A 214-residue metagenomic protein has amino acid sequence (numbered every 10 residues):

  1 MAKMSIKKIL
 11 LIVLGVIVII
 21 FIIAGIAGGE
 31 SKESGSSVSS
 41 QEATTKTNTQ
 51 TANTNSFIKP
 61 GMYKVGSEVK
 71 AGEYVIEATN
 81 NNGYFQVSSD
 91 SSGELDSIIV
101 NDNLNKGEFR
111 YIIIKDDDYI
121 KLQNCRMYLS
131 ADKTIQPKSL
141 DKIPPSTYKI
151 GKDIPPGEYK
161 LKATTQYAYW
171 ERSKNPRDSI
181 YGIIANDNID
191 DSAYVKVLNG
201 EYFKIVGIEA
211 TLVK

Functional and structural regions predicted by a protein language model:
M1-K3: Juxtamembrane low-complexity tails/linkers enriched in Ser/Thr-Pro and polybasic
S5-E30: Membrane-embedded alpha-helical segments of small multi-pass membrane proteins
G25-S67, G72-E73: N-terminal, intrinsically disordered, polar/charged segments of Gram-positive cell-envelope systems that serve as
T51, N55-S56, T79-S139, T165-K214: Primarily secretory-pathway and cell-envelope proteins
V69-G72, D153-G157: Extended extracellular/luminal ectodomain segments enriched in beta-structured repeat modules
S139-L140, P145: Short, surface-exposed polybasic-aromatic patches that bind anionic ligands, especially phosphate groups
I154-Q166: Surface-exposed interaction/gating patches
